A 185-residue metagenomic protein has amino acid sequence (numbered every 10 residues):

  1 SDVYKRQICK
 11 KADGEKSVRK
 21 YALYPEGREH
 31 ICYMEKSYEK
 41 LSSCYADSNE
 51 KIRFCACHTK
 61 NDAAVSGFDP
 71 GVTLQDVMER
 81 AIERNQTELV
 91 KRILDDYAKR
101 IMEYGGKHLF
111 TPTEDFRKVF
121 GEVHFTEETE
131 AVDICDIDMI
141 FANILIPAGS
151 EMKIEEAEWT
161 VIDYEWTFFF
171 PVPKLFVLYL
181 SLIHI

Functional and structural regions predicted by a protein language model:
V3-Y4, I185: Short, small-residue-biased leader/transition segments that mark boundaries at the very start of proteins
R6-K40: ATP-binding glycine-rich loop module of kinase domains
I8-K11, R53-C57: Short, exposed beta-strand/loop patches in secreted or surface proteins that constitute
Y24-E26, T59-A63, P70-T73, A142 (+1 more regions): Short, solvent-exposed loop/turn segments at secondary-structure junctions
K40-N49: Structural motif at the C-terminus of the N-lobe alphaC helix and the adjacent alphaC-beta4 loop of the Hanks-type
F54-V119: Conserved structural core of kinase catalytic domains
G121-I183: Catalytic activation segment of kinase domains across protein kinase-like and atypical kinase folds
